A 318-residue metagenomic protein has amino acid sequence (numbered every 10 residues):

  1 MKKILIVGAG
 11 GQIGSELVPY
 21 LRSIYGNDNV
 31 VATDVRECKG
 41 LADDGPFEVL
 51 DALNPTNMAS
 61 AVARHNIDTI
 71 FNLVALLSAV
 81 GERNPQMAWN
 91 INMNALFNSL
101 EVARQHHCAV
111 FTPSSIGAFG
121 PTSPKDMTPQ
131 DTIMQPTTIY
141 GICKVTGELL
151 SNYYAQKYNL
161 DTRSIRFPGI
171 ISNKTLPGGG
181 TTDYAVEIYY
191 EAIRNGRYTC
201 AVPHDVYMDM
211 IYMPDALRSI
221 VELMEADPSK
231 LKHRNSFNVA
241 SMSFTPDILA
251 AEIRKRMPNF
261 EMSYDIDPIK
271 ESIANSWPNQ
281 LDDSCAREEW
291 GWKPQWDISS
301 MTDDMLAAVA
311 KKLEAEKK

Functional and structural regions predicted by a protein language model:
I4-S23: N-terminal Rossmann NAD(P)H-binding glycine-rich loop of SDR-like oxidoreductase domains
V7, T33, I70-V74, V110-I116 (+1 more regions): SDR active-site strand-loop-helix element
A42-N54: Rossmann-fold cofactor-recognition segment
A52-I91: NAD(P)H-binding glycine-rich loop region in Rossmannoid oxidoreductase-like domains and their noncatalytic homologs
N72, F97-I139: Conserved Rossmann-fold NAD(P)-dependent oxidoreductase catalytic core, especially the SDR/UDP-sugar
N92, Y140, K144: Active-site YXXXK catalytic motif of short-chain dehydrogenase/reductase
N152-Y207, M213-R218, E222: NAD(P)-dependent short-chain dehydrogenase/reductase
A201-P203, D209-K318: C-terminal substrate-binding subdomain of Rossmann-fold SDR/epimerase-dehydratase oxidoreductases
